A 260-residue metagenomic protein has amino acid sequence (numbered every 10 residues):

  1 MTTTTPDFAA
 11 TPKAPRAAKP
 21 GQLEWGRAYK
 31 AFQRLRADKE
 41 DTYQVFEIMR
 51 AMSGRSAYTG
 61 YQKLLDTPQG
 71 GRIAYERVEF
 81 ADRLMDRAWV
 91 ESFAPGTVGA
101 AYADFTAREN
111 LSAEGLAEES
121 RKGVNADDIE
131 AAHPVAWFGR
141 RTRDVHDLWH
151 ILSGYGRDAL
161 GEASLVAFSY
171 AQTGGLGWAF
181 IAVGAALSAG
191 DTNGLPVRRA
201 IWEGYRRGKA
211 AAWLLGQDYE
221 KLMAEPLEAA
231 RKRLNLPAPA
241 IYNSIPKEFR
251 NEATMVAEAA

Functional and structural regions predicted by a protein language model:
M1-A88, A260: The feature captures two recurrent sequence modes
V45-E228: Core of folded catalytic or high-affinity ligand/protein-binding domains in predominantly eukaryotic proteins
R207-A260: A cross-kingdom marker for long, charged
